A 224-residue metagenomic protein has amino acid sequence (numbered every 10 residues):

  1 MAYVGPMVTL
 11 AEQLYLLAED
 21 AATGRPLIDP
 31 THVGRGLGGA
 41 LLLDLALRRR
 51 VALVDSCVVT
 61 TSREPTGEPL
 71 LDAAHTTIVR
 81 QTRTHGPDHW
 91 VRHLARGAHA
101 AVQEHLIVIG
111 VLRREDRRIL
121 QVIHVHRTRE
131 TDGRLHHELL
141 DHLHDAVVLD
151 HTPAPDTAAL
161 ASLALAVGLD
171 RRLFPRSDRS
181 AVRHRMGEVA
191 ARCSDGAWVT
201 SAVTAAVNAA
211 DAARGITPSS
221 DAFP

Functional and structural regions predicted by a protein language model:
M1-L94, R214-P224: Short, amphipathic alpha-helical interface elements at domain boundaries that mediate macromolecular binding
E19, A46, I107, V148 (+1 more regions): Hydrophobic/aromatic-lined pockets within catalytic cores
L42-L45, V102, L106, A159-L165: Short, structured motif recognition centered on aromatic/hydrophobic residues
V51, V111-L112: Short hydrophobic beta-strand motif reused across regulatory alpha/beta modules
S62-A101, V108, Q121-L160, D170: Short, amphipathic alpha-helical interaction segments positioned at domain boundaries
H105, D116-I119: Membrane-proximal, non-transmembrane interface segments of integral membrane proteins
R113-R114, L135: A structural motif
R127-P224: Glycine-rich, aromatic-bearing surface loops/beta-hairpins
